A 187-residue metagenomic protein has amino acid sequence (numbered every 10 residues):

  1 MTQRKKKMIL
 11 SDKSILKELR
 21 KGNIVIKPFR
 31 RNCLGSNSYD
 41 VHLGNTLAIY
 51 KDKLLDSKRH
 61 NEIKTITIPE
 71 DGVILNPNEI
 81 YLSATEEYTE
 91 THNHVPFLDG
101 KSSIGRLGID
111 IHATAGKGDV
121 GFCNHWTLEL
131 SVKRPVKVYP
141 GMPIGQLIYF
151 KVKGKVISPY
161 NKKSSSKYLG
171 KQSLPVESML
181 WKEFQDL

Functional and structural regions predicted by a protein language model:
M1-L187: DUTPase catalytic domain/fold
